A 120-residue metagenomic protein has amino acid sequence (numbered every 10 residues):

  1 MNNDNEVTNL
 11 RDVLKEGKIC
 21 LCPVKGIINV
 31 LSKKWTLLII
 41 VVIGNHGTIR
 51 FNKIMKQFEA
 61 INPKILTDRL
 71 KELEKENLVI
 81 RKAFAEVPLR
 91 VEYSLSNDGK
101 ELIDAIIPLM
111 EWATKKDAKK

Functional and structural regions predicted by a protein language model:
M1-L10, Q57-D68, K119: Membrane-interacting alpha-helical segments
M1-L31: N-terminal leader segment of winged-helix/HTH proteins
L21-I65, E92: N-terminal helix-turn-helix DNA-binding core of bacterial DNA-binding proteins
N52-F84, P88: Canonical helix-turn-helix DNA-binding module
A85-I106: Basic, amphipathic "hinge/linker" alpha-helix immediately C-terminal to the N-terminal HTH DNA-binding motif
E101-D117: Short, solvent-exposed amphipathic helices
